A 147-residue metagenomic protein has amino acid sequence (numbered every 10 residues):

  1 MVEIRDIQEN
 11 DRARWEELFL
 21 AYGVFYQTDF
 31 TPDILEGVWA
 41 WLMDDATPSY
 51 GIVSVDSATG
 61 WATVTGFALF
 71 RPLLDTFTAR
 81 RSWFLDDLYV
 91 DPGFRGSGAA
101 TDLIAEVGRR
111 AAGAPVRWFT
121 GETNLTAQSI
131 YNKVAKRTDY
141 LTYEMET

Functional and structural regions predicted by a protein language model:
V2-E17: A short beta-loop-alpha structural element at the N-terminal edge of CoA-dependent acyl/N-acetyltransferase catalytic
E17-F30: Helix-loop element at the rim of GNAT/NAT acetyltransferase active sites that forms part of the acceptor-substrate
A40-V53: A short helix-loop-beta-strand connector motif used in the catalytic cores of GNAT acetyltransferases and, in some
A62-P72: Conserved beta-strand in the GNAT
L73-L85, R95, A114, D139: A conserved beta-turn-beta hairpin within the catalytic core of GNAT-like acetyltransferases that forms part
F94, G98-E106: Conserved acetyl-CoA pyrophosphate-binding loop and the N-cap/start of the following alpha-helix in GNAT-like
R95, V116-Q128, E144-T147: Conserved beta-strand-loop-alpha-helix junction that forms the acyl-donor binding cleft
T101, E122-L141: Conserved active-site alpha-helix within GNAT-family acetyltransferase domains
